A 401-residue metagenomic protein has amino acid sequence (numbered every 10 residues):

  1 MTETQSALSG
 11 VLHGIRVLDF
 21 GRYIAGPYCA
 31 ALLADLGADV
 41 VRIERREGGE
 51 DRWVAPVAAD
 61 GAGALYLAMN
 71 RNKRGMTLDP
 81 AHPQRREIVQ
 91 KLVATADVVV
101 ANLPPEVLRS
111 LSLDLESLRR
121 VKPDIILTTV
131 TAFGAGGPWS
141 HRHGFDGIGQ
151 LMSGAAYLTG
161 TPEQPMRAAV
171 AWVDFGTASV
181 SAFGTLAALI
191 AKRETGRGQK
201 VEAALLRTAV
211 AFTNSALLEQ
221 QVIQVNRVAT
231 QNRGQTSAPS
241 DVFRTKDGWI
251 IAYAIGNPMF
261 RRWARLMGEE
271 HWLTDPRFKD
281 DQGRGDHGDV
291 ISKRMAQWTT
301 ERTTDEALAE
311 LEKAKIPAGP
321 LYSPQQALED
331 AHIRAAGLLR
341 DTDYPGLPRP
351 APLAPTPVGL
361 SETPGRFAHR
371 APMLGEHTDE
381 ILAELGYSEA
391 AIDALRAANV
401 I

Functional and structural regions predicted by a protein language model:
M1-R16, R244-T245, Q326-I401: Terminal low-complexity tails and localization/encapsulation signals of metabolic enzymes
M1-R197, M373, D379-I401: N-terminal helix-loop segment corresponding to the beta1-alpha1 unit of nucleotide/adenylate-binding folds
V40, E312-Q326, S388-D393: Short, well-structured beta-strand/strand-turn elements
E47, A132-G134, L205-V210, D247-W249 (+2 more regions): Glycine-rich beta-alpha junction loops
A135, P162-V173, R193-A209, A229-Q235 (+1 more regions): Conserved Rossmann-fold dehydrogenase catalytic segment
A171-L186, L205-T213, I255, M259: Mid-domain beta-loop-alpha active-site segment that forms a flexible, acidic cofactor/metal-binding surface
A178-G198, A211-V222, A264-E270: Oxidoreductase and adenylate-handling cofactor-binding alpha/beta cores
A238-A314, A318: Aromatic-enriched alpha-helical interface/lid elements that frame and gate functional surfaces
